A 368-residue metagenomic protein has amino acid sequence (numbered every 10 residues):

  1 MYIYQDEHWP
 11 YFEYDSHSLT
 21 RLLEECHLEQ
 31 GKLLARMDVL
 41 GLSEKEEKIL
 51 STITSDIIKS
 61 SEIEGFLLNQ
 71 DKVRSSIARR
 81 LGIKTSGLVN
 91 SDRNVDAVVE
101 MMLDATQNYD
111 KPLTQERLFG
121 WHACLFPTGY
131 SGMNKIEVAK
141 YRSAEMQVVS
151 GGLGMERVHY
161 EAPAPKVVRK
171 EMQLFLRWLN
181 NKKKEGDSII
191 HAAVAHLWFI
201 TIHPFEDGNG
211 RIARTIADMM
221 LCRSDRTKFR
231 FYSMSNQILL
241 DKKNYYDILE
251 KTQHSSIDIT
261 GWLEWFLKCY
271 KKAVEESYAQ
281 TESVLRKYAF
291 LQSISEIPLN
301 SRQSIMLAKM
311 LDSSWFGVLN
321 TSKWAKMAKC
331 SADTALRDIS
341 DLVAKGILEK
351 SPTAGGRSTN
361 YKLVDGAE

Functional and structural regions predicted by a protein language model:
M1-E368: FIC/Doc superfamily catalytic core
